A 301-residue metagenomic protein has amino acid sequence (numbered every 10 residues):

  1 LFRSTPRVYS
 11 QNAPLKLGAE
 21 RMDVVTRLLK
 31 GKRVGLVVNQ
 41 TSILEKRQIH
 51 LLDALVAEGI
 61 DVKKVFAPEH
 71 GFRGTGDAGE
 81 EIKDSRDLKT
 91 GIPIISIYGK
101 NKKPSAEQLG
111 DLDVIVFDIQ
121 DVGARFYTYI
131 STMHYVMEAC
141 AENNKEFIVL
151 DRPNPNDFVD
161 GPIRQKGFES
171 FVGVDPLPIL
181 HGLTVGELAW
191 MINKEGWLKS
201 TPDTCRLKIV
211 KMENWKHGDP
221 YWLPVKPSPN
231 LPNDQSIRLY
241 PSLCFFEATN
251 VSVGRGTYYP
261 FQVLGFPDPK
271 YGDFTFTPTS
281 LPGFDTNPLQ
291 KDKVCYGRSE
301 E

Functional and structural regions predicted by a protein language model:
L1, E301: Conserved small/polar residues in nucleotide/adenosyl-binding loops
F2-A13: Bacterial Sec-dependent N-terminal signal peptides
D61-H70, L150: Short internal beta-strands
G74-A78, I148-E169: Glycine-rich, charge-decorated loop segments at or immediately adjacent to ligand/cofactor-binding or catalytic sites
K83-L112: Glycine-rich oxoanion-binding loops at beta->alpha junctions
D121-M133: Glycine/threonine-rich flexible loop motifs
E169-S242: Conserved anion/nucleotide-ligand pocket segment
P232-E300: Internal helical hairpin/lid segments
